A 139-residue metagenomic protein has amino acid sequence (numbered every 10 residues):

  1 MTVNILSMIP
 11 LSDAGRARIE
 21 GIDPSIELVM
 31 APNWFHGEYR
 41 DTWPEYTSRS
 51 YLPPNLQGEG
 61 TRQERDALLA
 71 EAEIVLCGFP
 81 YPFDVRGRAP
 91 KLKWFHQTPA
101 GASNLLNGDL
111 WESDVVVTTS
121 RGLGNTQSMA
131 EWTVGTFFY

Functional and structural regions predicted by a protein language model:
M1-I74: N-terminal glycine-/charge-rich "phosphate-binding" loop or analogous flexible N-terminal tail
A70-Y139: Phosphate/diphosphate ligand-binding glycine-rich loop within oxidoreductases
